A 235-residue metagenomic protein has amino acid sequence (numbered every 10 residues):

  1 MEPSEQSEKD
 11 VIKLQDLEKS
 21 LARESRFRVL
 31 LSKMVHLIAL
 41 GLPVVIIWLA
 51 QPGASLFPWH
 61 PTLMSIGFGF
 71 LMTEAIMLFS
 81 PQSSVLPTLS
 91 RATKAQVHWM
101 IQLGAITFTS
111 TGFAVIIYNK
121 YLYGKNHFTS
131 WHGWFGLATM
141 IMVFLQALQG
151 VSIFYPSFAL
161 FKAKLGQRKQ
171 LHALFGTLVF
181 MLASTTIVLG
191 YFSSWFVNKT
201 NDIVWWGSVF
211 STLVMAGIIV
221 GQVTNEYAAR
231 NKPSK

Functional and structural regions predicted by a protein language model:
M1-K235: Membrane-embedded alpha-helical bundles that constitute the cytochrome b-like, heme-associated redox core of multi-pass
